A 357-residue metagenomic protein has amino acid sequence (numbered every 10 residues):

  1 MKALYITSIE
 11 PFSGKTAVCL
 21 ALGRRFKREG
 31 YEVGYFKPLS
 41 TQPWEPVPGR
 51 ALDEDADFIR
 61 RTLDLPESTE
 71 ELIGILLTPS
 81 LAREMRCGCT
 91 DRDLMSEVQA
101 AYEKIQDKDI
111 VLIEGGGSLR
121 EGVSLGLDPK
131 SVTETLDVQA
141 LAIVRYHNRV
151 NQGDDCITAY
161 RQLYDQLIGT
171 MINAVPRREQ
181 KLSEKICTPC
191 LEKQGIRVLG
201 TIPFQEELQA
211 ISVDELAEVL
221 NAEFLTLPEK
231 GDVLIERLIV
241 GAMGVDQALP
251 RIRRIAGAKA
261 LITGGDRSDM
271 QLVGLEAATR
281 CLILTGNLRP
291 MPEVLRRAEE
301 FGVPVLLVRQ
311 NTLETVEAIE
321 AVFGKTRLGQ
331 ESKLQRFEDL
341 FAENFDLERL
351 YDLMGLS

Functional and structural regions predicted by a protein language model:
A3-L4, E32-G34, D57, D109-V111 (+7 more regions): Structural motif
A3-S13, A17-R92, E97, A101-Y102 (+1 more regions): N-terminal phosphate/diphosphate-binding loop that engages ATP/GTP or pyrophosphate donors across diverse enzyme folds
S8-I9, P38-L39, L72, E114-G117 (+8 more regions): Fold-independent oxyanion-binding glycine-rich loops and adjacent beta-strand/coil segments at enzyme active sites
G74-P79, C89-R92, P189-Q209: Ligand-binding beta-strand-loop-alpha-helix segment within the catalytic cores of soluble metabolic enzymes
A82-L125, K130-T135: Phosphate-binding/switch loop-helix module in NTP-utilizing enzymes
K104-D107, P250-K259, G274-A278: Flexible, charged surface loops at secondary-structure boundaries
G116-I196, D266-L328: Conserved catalytic-core segment of NTP-binding enzymes
T201-T263, E320-S357: Non-catalytic interface/targeting segments
